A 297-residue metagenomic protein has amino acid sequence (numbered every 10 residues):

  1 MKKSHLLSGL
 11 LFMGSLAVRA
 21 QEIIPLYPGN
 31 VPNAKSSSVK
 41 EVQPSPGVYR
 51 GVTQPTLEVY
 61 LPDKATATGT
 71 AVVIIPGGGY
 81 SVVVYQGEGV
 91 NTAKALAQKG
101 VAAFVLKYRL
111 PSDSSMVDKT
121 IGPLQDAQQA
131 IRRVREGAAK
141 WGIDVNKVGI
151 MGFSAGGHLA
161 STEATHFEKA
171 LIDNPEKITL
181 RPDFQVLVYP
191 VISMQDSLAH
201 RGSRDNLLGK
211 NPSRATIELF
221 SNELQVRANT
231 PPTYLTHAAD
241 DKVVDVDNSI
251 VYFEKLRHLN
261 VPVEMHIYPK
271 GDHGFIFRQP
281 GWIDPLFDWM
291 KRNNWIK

Functional and structural regions predicted by a protein language model:
M1-I23: Bacterial Sec-dependent N-terminal signal peptides
Q21-T66: N-terminal cap/lid segment of alpha/beta-hydrolase-fold proteins
Q43-P46, P190-Q225, P231: Mobile cap/lid helix-loop segments that gate and shape the active-site cleft of serine hydrolases
T68-G77: Short beta-strand element of the alpha/beta-hydrolase
V84-T92, L106-V145, F277, G281: Catalytic nucleophile-loop/oxyanion-hole region of alpha/beta-hydrolase and closely related hydrolase-like folds
Q129-A199, I217: Primarily recognizes the serine-hydrolase "nucleophile elbow" in alpha/beta-hydrolase and SGNH/GDSL folds
L235-H237, D241: Short beta-strand/loop motif that positions the catalytic acidic residue of the alpha/beta-hydrolase fold
V246-K297: C-terminal catalytic histidine-bearing segment of alpha/beta-hydrolase fold enzymes
